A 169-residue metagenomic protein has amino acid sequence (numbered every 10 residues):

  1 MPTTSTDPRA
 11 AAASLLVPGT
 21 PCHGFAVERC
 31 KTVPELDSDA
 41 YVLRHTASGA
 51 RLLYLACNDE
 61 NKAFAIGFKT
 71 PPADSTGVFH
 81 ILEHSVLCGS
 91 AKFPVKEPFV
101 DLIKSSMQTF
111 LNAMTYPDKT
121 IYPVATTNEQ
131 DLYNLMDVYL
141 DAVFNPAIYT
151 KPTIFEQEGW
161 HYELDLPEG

Functional and structural regions predicted by a protein language model:
P2-D59: N- or domain-start disorder-to-order transition segments that initiate the globular core
C30-D37, D137-L140, F144-A147, L164: Charged/polar interaction segments and conserved charged motifs
S38, A56-D141, P152-T153: M16/MPP (pitrilysin/insulinase) zinc-metallopeptidase core fold and M16-derived inactive scaffolds
N145-G169: Acidic/histidine-enriched alpha-helical segments
